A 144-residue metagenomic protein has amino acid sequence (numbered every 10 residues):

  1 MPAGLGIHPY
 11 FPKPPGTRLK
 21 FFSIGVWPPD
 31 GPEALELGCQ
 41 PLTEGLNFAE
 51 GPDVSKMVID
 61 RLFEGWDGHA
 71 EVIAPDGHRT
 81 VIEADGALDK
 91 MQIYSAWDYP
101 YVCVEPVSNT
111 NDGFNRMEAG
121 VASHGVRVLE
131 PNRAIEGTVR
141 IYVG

Functional and structural regions predicted by a protein language model:
P2, Y10-D85: Active-site/ligand-binding surface loops and adjacent short beta/alpha elements that line catalytic pockets across
H8, V104, N132: A residue-level signal for conserved active-site and pocket-lining positions in enzyme catalytic cores
K13-P15, A96-Y99, P131: A short, structured loop/turn motif at beta-sheet edges
I59, H124-L129: Beta-strand-rich interaction surfaces with strong enrichment in secreted/lumenal proteins
A74-D112: Glycine-rich active-site loops that engage anionic ligands at enzyme catalytic sites
F114-V121: Short, structured beta-strand/loop micro-motifs enriched in basic residues and often containing a Trp
R127-G144: Short Pro-Gly-centered flexible turn/kink motifs
